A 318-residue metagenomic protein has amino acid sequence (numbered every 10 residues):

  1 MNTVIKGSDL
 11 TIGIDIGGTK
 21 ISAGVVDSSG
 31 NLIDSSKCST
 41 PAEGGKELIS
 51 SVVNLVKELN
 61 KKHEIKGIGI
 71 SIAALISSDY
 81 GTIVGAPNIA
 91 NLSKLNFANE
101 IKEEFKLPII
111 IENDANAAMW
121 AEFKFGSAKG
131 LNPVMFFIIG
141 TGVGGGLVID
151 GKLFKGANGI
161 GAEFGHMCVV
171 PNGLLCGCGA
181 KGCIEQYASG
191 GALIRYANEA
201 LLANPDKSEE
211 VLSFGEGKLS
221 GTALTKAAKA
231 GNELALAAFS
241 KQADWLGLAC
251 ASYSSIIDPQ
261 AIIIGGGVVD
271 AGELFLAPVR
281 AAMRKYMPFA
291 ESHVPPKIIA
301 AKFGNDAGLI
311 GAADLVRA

Functional and structural regions predicted by a protein language model:
M1-G67, I76-T82, A98-L107, K124-L131 (+3 more regions): ATP-binding/phosphotransfer module of carbohydrate and carboxylate kinases, centering on a glycine-rich
D15, G69-A73, F136-G142, G146-V148: Short beta-strand segments
I33, L147-E163: Short, charged low-complexity linear segments at domain edges
S39-P41, N91-L92, G161-E163: A short acidic/small-residue loop/turn micro-motif
G81-K94: A charged helix-plus-loop insertion that forms the helical arch/lid used to bind and gate nucleic-acid substrates
I109-N113: General beta-strand structural signal in soluble alpha/beta enzymes
M119-K124, G145-L147, H166-M167: Adenylate-forming
